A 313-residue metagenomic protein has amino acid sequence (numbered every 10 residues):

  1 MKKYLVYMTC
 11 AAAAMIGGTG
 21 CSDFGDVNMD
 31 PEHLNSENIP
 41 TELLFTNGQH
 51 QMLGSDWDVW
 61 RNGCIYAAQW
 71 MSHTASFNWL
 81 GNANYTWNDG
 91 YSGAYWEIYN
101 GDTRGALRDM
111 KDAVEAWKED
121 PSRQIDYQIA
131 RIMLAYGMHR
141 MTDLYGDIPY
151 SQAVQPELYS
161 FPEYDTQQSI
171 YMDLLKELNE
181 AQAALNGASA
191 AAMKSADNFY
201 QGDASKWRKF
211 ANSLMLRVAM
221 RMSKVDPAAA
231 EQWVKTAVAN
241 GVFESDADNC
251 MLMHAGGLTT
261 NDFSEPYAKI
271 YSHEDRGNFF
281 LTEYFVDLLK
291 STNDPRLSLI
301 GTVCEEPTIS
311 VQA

Functional and structural regions predicted by a protein language model:
M1-M8: Bacterial N-terminal signal peptides that target proteins for export
M8-A11, C64: Short, intrinsically disordered, low-complexity terminal segments
M15-G18: Bacterial Sec-type N-terminal signal peptides, specifically the leucine/valine-rich hydrophobic h-region
C21-S72, F77-N78, T86-W87, A94 (+1 more regions): Membrane-proximal, proline-rich intrinsically disordered regions
N38-E42, T74-A313: Structured, solvent-exposed acidic/aromatic patches
